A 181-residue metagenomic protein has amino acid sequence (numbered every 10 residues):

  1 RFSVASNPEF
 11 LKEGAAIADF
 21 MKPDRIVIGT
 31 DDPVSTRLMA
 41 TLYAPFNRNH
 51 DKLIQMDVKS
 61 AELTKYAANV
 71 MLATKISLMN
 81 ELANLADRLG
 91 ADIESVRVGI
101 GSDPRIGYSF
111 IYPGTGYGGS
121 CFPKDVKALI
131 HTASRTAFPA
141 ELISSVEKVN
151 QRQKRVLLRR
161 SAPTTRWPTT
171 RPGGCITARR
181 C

Functional and structural regions predicted by a protein language model:
R1-C181: Structural/interface elements that position substrates and couple domains in central-metabolism enzymes
